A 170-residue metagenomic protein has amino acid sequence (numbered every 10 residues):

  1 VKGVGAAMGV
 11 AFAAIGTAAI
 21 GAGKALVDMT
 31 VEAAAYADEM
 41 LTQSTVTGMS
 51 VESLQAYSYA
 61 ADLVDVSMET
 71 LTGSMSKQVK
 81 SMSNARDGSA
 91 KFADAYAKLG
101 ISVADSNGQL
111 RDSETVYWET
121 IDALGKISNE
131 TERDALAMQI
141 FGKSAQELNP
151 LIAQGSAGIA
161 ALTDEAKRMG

Functional and structural regions predicted by a protein language model:
V1-A7, A11-A25, M29-V46, S50-A56 (+4 more regions): Residues at a specific register/face of alpha-helical coiled-coils
